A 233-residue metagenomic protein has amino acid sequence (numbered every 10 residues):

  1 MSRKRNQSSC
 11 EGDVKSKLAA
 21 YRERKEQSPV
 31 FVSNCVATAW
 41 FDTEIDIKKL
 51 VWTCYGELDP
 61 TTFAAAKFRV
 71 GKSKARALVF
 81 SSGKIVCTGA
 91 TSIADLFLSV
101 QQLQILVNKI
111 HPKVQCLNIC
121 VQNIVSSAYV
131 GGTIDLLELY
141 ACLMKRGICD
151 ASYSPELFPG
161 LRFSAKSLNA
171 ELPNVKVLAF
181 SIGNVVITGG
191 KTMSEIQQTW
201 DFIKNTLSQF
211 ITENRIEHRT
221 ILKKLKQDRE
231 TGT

Functional and structural regions predicted by a protein language model:
M1-N184, G190-T233: Intrinsically disordered, low-complexity polar/charged tails and linkers
